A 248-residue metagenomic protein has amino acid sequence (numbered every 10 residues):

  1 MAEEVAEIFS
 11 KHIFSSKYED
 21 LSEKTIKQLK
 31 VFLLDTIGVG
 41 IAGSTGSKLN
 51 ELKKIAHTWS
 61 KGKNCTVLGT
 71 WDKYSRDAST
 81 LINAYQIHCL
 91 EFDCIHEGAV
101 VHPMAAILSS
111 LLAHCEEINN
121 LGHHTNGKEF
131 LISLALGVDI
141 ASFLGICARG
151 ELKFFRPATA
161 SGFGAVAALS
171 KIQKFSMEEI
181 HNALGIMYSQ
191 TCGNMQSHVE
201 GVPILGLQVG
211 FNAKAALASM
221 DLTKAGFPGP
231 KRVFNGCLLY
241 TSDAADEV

Functional and structural regions predicted by a protein language model:
M1-V101, A113-N120: Generic N-terminal targeting/processing segments that precede catalytic cores or assembly contacts
T36-G43, P103-K128, F163-F175: Alpha-helical support elements that line or immediately flank enzyme active sites and cofactor-binding pockets
A99-A106, E129-L134, G150-G162, L205-V209: Active-site nucleophile and cofactor-binding loops and adjacent substrate-binding regions of central metabolic enzymes
H124-V138, M177-S189, V199, K231-L238: Beta-strand segments within the central parallel beta-sheet cores of soluble alpha/beta enzyme folds
L136, I140-F155, S189-L217: Flexible, glycine-rich active-site loops centered on histidine and acidic residues that chelate a metal or position
A167, K171, F175, N194-F234: Acidic/serine-rich, low-complexity amphipathic helices located in mid- to C-terminal regulatory regions
Y240-V248: Single conserved hydrophobic/aromatic residue that forms the stacking wall/gate of nucleotide- or nucleobase-binding
